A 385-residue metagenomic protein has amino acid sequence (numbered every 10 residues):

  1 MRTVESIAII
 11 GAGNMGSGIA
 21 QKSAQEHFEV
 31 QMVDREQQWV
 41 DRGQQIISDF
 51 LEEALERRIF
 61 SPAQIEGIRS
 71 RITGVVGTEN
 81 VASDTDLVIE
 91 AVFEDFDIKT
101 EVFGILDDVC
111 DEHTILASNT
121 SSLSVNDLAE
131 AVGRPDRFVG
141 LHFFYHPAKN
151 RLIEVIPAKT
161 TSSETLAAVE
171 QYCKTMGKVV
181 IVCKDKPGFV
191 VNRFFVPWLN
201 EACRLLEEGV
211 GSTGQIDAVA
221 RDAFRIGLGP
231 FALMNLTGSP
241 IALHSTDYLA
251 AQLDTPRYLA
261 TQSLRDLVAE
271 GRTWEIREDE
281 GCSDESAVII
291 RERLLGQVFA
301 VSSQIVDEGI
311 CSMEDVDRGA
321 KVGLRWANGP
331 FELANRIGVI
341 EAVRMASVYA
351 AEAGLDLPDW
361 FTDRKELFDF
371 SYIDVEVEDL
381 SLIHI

Functional and structural regions predicted by a protein language model:
M1-L382: N-terminal glycine-rich phosphate-binding loop for ADP-containing cofactors
